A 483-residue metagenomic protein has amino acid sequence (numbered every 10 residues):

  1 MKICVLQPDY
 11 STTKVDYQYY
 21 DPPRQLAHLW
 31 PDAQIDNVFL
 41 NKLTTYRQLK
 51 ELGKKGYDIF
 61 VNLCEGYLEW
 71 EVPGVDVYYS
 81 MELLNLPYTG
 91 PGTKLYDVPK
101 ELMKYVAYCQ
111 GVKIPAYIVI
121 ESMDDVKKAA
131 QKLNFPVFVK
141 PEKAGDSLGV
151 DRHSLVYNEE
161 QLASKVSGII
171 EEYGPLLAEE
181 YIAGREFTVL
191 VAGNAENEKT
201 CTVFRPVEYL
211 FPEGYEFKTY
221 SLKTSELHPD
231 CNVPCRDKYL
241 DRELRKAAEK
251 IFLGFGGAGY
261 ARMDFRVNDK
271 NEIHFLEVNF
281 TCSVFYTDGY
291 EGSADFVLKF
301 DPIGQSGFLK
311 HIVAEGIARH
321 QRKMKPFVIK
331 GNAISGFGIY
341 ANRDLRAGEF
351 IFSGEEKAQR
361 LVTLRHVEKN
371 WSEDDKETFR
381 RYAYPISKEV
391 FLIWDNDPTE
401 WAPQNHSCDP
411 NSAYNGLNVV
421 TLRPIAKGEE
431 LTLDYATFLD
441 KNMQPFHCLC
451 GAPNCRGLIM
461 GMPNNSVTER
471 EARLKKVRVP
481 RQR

Functional and structural regions predicted by a protein language model:
M1-P87, T93, D97-V98, E121-A129 (+3 more regions): ATP-binding N-terminal substructure of ATP-dependent carboxylate-amine bond-forming enzymes
M1-Q7, L52-K54, D97-L177, G184 (+2 more regions): Active-site nucleotide/adenylate-binding loops and adjacent lid/helix of ATP-dependent enzymes
G111, E198, D237-M324: ATP-dependent carboxylate activation and anion-phosphoryl transfer catalytic cores that bind Mg-ATP to form
L155, G338, D344, R423-A426: Residue-level "contact hotspot" at macromolecular interaction interfaces
N158-Y239, E243-K246, V267-H274: Phosphate-binding site of ATP-dependent enzymes
M324-N411: Catalytic cores of histone-lysine modification enzymes
H406-R483: C-terminal SET catalytic tail plus cysteine-rich post-SET Zn-binding segment of SAM-dependent SET-domain
